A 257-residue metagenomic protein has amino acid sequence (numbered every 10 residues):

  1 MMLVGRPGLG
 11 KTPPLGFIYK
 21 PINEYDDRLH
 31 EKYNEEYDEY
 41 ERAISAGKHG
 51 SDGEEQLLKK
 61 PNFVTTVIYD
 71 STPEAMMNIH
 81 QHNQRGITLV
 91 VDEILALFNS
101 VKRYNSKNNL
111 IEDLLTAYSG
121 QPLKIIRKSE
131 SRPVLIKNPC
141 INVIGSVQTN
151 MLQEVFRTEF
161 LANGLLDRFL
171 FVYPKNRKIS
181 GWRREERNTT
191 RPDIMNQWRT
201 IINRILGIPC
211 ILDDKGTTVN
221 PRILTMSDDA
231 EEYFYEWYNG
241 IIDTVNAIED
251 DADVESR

Functional and structural regions predicted by a protein language model:
M1-N142, S146-V155: Conserved ASCE/P-loop NTPase catalytic core
R28-L29, T116, I125-I126, R132-C140 (+1 more regions): Phosphate-sensing "switch" segment of ASCE/P-loop ATPases
